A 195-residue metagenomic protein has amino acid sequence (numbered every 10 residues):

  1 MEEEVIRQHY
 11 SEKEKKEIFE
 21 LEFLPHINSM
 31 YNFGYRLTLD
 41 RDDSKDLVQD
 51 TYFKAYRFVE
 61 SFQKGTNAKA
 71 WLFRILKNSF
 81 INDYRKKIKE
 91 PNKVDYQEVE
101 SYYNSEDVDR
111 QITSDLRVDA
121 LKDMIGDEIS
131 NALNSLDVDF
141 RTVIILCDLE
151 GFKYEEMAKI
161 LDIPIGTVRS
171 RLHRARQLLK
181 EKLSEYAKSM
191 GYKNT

Functional and structural regions predicted by a protein language model:
E2-Y10, E17-F19, V94, K159-I160 (+1 more regions): C-terminal edge and immediately downstream basic/flexible tail or linker adjoining helix-turn-helix-like DNA-binding
R7-N32, R36, K45: A short, charge-rich alpha-helical start-of-domain segment used by transcription regulators
N28, E60-R74, K89-E90, I165: Short, aromatic/basic-enriched loop-to-helix "N-cap" motif that marks the start of an alpha-helix at regulatory
Y31, Y52, D137, R141 (+1 more regions): C-terminal flanking helix
N32, D46-F53, R57, T66-N78: Structural recognition of an alpha-helix C-terminal capping motif at a helix-to-coil junction
K77-D95, R174: Arg/Lys-rich amphipathic alpha helix in sigma70-family domain 2
E90-D119: Internal acidic/polar
N131-N134, V138-T142, L146-T167, E181: Helix-turn-helix DNA-binding module
